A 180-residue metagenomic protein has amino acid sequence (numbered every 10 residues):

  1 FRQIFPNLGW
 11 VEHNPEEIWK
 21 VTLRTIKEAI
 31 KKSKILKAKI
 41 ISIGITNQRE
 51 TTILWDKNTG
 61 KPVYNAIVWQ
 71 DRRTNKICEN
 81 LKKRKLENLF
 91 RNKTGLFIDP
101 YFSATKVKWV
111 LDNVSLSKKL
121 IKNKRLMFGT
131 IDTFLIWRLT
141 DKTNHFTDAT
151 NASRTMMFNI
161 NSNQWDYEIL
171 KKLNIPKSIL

Functional and structural regions predicted by a protein language model:
F1-Y64, K76, N92: N-terminal glycine/serine-rich phosphate-binding loop of ATP-dependent small-molecule kinases, especially carbohydrate
E28, K32, N80, N113 (+1 more regions): Active-site catalytic microenvironments for nucleophilic, acid-base chemistry
I35, L86, N174-I175: Helix N-cap/coil-helix junction residues
T51, K61, T74-K76, A104-T105 (+1 more regions): Conserved A3 ("GATE") glycine/threonine-rich loop of ANL adenylate-forming enzymes
D71: Carbohydrate-associated surface elements
K82-N88: Metal-dependent DNA phosphodiester-chemistry modules and their immediately adjacent helices/loops in DNA-processing
F90-L180: Gly/Ser/Thr-rich active-site cleft segment
